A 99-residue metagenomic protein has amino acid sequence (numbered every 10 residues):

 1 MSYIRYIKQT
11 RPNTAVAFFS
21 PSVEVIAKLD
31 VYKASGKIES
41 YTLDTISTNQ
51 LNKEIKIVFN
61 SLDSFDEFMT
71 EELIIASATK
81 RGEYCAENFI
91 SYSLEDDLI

Functional and structural regions predicted by a protein language model:
M1-T70, I90-I99: Short S/T/G/P-rich N-terminal loop/turn motif that feeds into the first structured element of a domain
F65-E67, E72-A76, K80-E83: Short, compact, well-ordered microdomains
S77-E95: Conserved short beta-strand edge segments in small beta-sheet-based binding/regulatory domains
